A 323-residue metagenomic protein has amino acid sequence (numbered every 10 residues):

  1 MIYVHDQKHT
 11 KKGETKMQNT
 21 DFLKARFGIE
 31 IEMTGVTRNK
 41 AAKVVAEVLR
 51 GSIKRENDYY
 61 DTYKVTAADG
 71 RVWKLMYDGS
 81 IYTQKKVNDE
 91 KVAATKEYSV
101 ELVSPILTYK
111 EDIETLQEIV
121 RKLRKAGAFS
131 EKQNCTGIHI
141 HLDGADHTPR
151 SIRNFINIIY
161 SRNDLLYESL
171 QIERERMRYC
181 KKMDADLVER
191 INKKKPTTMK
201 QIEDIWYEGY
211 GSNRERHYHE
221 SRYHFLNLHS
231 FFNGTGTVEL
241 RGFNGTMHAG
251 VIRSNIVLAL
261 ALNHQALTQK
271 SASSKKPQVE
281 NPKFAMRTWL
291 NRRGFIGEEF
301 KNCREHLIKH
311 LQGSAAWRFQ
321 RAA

Functional and structural regions predicted by a protein language model:
D6-H9: Intrinsic-disorder-associated, low-complexity terminal segments enriched in Asp/Asn/His/Tyr and depleted of Lys/Arg
K11-K132, A145-A323: C-terminal accessory/tail domains of diverse enzymes
N134-L142: Short, conserved phosphate-binding/catalytic loop or strand-edge motifs used in phosphoryl-/nucleotidyl-transfer
